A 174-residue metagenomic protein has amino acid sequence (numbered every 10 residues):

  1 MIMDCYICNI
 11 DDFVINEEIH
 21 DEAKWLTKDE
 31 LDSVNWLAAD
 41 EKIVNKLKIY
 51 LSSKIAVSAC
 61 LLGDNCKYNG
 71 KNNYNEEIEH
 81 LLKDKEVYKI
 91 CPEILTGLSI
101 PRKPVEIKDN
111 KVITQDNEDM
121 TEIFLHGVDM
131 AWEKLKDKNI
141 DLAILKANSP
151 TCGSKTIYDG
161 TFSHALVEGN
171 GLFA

Functional and structural regions predicted by a protein language model:
M1-D11: Active-site segment of metal-dependent pyrophosphate-handling enzymes, primarily the Nudix hydrolase catalytic core
C5-I7, N16-K46: NUDIX/MutT-family hydrolases
S52-I55: Extreme N-terminal starter segment of soluble prokaryotic enzymes
C60, K146-S149: Short, well-ordered beta-to-alpha junction loops that form the rim of enzyme active sites and present histidine/acidic
G63-G70: Short N-terminal binding/cap micro-motifs at the start of the first secondary-structure element
N73-T114: Short, surface-exposed acidic-centric catalytic microdomains
E118-K138: Glycine-rich anion/phosphate-binding loops
C152-A174: Short Gly/Thr/Asp-enriched flexible loops that form oxyanion-binding sites at enzyme active sites
